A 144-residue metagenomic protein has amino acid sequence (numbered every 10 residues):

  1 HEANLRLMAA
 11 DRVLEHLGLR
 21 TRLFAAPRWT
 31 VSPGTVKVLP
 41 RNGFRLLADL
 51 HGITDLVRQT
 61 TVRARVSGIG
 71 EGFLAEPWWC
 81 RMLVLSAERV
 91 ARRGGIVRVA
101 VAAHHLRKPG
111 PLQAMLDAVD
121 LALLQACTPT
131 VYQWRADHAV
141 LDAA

Functional and structural regions predicted by a protein language model:
H1-E2, A75-R81, T128-Y132: General structural signal for secondary-structure boundaries
H1-I69, R107, P111-L112: Catalytic domains of cell-wall/extracellular-matrix polysaccharide-remodeling enzymes, centered on de-N-acetylation
D11, V36-K37, A87, L116-D120: Short amphipathic alpha-helical segments and helix-helix/interface helices
E15, A91-R92, L123: Residue-level signal for alpha-helix termini/capping positions
L46, I96, V101-A144: C-terminal domain-boundary segment and adjacent tail
T54-D55, I69-A75, A136-V140: A short acidic, often aromatic-flanked loop/helix-cap motif at beta-alpha or helix-coil junctions that lines enzyme
R58-A64, M82-L85, V131-V140: Low-complexity, flexible helical/coil segments
T61-G110: A conserved mid-domain beta-alpha-beta active-site/ligand-binding segment of alpha/beta enzyme cores
